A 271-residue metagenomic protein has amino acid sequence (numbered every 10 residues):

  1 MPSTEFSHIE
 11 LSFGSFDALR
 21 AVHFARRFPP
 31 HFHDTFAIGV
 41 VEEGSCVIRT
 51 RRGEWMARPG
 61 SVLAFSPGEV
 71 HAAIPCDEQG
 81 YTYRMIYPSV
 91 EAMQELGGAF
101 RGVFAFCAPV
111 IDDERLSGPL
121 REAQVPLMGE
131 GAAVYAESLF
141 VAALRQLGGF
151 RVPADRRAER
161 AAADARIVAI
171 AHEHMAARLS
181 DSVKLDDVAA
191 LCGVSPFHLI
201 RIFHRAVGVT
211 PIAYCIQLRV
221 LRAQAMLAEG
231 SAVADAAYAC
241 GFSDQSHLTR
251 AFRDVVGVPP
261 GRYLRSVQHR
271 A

Functional and structural regions predicted by a protein language model:
M1-P2, A154-A158, Q268-H269: N-terminal intrinsically disordered/low-complexity leader segments
P2-F104: N-terminal regulatory/effector-sensing and dimerization cores that precede helix-turn-helix DNA-binding domains
V41, M175-L179, M226-G230: Short helix-to-turn junction characteristic of helix-turn-helix DNA-binding domains, especially the helix
R101-S117, R121, V125-C192, R205-Q217: Short, Lys/Arg-enriched, Trp-marked, Pro/Gly-tolerant hinge/linker segments that flank
A142, R270-A271: C-terminal regulatory/oligomerization modules of transcriptional regulators
E173-A176, D181-L218, A237-S266: Basic/polar phosphate-binding segments, predominantly the helix-turn-helix DNA-binding elements of transcriptional
